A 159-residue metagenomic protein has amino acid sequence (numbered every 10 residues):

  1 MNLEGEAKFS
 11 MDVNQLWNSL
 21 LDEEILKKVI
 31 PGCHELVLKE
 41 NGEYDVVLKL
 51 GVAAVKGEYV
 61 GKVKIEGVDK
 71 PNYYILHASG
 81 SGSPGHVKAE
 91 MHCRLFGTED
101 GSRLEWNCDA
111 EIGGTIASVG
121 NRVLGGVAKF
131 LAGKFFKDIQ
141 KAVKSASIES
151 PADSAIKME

Functional and structural regions predicted by a protein language model:
M1-K49, M158-E159: Hydrophobic ligand-binding cavity/cleft-lining segments
N2-E6, E43-D45, E58-V60, Y73 (+2 more regions): Intrinsic-disorder/low-complexity, polar/charged segments enriched in Ser/Thr/Lys/Arg/Asp/Glu/Gln
A7, H34, G61-G67, A78 (+1 more regions): Hydrophobic/aromatic beta-strand elements that line small-molecule binding cavities or substrate pockets in beta-rich
F9, L50-A54, D69, G82-P84 (+1 more regions): A generic beta-sheet turn/junction motif
V29, E35-V37, V60, V68-Y73 (+3 more regions): Mobile acidic interaction elements
V37-S79, K134: Glycine-rich portal/gate segments that line the openings of hydrophobic small-molecule binding cavities
G80-V127: Beta-strand/loop substructures that line and gate deep hydrophobic ligand-binding cavities in soluble
G113-M158: A conserved amphipathic terminal alpha-helix motif
